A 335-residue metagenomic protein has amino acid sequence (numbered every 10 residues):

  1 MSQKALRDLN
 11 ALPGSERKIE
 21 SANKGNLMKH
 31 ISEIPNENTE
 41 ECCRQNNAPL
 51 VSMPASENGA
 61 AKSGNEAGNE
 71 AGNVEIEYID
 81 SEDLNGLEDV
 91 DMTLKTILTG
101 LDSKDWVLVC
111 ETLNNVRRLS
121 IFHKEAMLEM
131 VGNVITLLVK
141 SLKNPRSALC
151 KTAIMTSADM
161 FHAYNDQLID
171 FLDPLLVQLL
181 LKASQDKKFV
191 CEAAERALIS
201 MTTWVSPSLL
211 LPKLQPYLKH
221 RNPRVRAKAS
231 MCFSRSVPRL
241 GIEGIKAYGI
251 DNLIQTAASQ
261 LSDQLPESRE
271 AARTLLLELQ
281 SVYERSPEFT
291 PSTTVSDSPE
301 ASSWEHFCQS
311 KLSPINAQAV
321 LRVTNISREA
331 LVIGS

Functional and structural regions predicted by a protein language model:
M1-S335: Extended, low-complexity, acidic/polar intrinsically disordered regions that flank or interrupt HEAT/TOG/ARM solenoid
